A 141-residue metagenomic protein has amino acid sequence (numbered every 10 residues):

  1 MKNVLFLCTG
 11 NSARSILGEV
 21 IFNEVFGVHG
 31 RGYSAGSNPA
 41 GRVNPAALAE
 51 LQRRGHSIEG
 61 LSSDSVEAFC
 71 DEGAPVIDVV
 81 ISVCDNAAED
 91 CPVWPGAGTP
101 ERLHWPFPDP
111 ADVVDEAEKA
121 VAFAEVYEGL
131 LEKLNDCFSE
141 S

Functional and structural regions predicted by a protein language model:
K2-S141: Short polar/charged helix/loop
